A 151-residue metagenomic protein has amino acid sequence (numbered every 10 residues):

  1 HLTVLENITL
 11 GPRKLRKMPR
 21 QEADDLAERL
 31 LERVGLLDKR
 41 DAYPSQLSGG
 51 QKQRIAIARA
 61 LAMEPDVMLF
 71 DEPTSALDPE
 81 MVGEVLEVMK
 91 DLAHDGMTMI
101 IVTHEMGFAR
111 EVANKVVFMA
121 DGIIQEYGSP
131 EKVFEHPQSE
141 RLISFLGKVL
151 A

Functional and structural regions predicted by a protein language model:
Y43-L47, Q51: Conserved ABC ATPase signature
I57: Hydrophobic anchor residue at the start of the ABC signature
A62-D66: A short, proline-enriched helix->beta-strand linker immediately N-terminal to the Walker B motif in ABC-type P-loop
M68-D71: Catalytic Walker B motif of ABC-type/P-loop ATPase nucleotide-binding domains
A109-E111: A short, surface-exposed alpha-helical micro-motif characterized by mixed small hydrophobic and charged/polar residues
Y127-G128: ABC ATPase "signature
